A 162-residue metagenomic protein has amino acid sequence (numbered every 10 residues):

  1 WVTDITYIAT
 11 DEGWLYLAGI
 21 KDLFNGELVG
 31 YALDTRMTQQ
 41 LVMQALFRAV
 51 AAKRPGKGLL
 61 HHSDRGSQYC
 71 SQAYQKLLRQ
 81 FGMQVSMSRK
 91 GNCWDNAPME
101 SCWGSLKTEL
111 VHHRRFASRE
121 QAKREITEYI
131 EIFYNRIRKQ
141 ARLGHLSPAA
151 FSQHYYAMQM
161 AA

Functional and structural regions predicted by a protein language model:
W1-A162: Charged DNA-binding/catalytic regions of mobile-element recombinases
